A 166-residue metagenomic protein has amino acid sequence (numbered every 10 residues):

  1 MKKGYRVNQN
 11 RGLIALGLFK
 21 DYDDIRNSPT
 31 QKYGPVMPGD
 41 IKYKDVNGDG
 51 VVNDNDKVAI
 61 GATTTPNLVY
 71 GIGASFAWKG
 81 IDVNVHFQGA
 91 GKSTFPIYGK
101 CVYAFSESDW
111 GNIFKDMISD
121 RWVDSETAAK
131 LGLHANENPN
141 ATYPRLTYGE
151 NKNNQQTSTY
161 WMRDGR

Functional and structural regions predicted by a protein language model:
M1-R166: Outer/extracellular conduits and scaffolds centered on Gram-negative outer-membrane beta-barrels
